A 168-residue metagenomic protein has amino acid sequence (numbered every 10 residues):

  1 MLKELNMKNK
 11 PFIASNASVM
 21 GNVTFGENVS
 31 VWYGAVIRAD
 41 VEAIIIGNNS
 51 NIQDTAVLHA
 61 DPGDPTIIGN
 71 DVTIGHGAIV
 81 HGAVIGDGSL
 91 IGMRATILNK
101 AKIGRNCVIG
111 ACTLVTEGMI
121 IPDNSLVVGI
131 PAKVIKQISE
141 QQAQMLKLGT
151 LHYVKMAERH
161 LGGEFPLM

Functional and structural regions predicted by a protein language model:
M1-E4, A35-I37: Generic preference for hydrophobic/aromatic residues in regular secondary structure cores
M1-L2, D64-T66, N70-I79, D87 (+1 more regions): C-terminal segments of enzyme domains that contribute to small-molecule binding surfaces
N9, A14-S15, M20-G21, G26-E27 (+16 more regions): Left-handed beta-helix
